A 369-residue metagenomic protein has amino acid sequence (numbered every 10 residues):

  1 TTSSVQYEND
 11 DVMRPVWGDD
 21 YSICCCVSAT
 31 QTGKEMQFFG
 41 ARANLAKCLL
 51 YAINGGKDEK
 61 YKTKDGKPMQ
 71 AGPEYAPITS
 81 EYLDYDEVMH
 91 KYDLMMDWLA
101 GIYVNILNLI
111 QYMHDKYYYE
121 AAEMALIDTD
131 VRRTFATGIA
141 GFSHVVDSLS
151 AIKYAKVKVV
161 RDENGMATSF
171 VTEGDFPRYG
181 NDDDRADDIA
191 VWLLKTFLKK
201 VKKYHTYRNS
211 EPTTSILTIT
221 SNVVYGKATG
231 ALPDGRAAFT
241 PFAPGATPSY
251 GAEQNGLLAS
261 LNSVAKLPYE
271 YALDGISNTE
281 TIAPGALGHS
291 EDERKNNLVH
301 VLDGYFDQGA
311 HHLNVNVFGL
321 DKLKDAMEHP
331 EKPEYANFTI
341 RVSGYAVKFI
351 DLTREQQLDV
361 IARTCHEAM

Functional and structural regions predicted by a protein language model:
T1-M369: Conserved catalytic cores of very large enzyme subunits
